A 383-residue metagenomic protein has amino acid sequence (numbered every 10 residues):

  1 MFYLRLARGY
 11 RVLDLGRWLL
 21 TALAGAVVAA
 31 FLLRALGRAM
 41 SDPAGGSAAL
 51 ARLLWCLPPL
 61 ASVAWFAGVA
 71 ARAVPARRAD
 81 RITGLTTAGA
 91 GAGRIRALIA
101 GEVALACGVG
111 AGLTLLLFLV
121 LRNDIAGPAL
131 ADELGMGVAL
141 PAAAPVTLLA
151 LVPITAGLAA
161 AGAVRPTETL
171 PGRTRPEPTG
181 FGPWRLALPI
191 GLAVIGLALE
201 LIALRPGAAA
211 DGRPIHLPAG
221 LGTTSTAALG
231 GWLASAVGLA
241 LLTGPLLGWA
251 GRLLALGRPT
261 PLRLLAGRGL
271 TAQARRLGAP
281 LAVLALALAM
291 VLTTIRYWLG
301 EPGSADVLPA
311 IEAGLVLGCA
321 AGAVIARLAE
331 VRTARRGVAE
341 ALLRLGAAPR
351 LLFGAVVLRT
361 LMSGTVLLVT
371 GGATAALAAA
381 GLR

Functional and structural regions predicted by a protein language model:
F2-F31, P59-A64, F181-R383: Hydrophobic multi-pass inner-membrane translocation pores used for secretion and envelope-lipid/glycan export
A26-G37, F66-G68, C107-L130, P145-T169 (+1 more regions): Small-residue-rich transmembrane alpha-helices
G37-G45: Short, hydrophobic transmembrane alpha-helix segments
P58, P141-T155, A310-G314: Hydrophobic alpha-helical transmembrane segments
A67-T86, L328-A341: Transmembrane helix boundary and interhelical loop/hinge segments in multi-pass membrane proteins
I95-G108, L352-M362: Short hydrophobic alpha-helical segments within the ABC transporter permease transmembrane module
N123-A143, V164-P183, A210-P218: Short, flexible helix-coil linker/hinge segments at the edges of structured domains or between repeats
